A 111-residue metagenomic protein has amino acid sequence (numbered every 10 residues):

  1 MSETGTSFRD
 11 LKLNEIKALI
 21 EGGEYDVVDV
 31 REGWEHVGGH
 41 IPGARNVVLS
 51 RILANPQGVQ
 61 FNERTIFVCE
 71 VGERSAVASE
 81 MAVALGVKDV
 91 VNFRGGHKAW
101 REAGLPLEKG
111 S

Functional and structural regions predicted by a protein language model:
M1-D26, G33-T65, E73-S111: Rhodanese-like catalytic fold shared by cysteine-dependent sulfurtransferases and DSP/PTP-type phosphatases
V68: Short, surface-exposed ligand- or partner-binding patches at beta-edge/loop junctions that are enriched in aromatics
